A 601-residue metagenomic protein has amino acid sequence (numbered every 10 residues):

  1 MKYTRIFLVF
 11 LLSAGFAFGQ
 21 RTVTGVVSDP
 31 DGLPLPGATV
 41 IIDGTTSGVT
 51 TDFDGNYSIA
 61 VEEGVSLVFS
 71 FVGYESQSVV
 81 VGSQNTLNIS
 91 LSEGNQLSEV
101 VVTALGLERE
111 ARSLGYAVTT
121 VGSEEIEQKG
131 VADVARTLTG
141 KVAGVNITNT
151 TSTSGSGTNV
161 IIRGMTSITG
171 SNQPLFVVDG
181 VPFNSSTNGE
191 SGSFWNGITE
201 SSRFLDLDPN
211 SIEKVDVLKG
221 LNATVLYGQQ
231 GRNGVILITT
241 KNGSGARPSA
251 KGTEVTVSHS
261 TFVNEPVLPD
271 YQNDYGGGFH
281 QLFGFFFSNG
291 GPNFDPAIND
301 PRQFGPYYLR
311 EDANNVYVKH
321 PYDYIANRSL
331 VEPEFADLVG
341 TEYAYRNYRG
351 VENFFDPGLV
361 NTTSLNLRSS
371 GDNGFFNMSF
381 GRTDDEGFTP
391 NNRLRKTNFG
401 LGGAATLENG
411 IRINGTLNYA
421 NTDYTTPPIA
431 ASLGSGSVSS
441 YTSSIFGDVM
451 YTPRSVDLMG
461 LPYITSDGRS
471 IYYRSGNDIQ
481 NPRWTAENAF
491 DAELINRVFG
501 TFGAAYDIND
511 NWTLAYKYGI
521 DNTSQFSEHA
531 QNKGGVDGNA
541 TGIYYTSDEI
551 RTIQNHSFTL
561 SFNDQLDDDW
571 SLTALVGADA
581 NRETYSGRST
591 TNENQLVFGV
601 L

Functional and structural regions predicted by a protein language model:
M1-L8, G15-G400, A404-L407, R412-N414 (+1 more regions): Short, small/polar-rich motifs associated with maturation and membrane association, primarily at protein termini
I6, L105-L107, R346, G503-T513 (+1 more regions): N-terminal capping/interface segment
R112, N172-Q173, G245-A344, G387-N392 (+2 more regions): Surface-exposed loop/interface segments of Gram-negative outer-membrane beta-barrel transport/assembly proteins
V142, N509, L596: Acidic-histidine catalytic/liganding microenvironments
S193-W195, G500-Y506, I520-N522: Alpha-helical support elements that line or immediately flank enzyme active sites and cofactor-binding pockets
S369-G374, L407-N409, A504-T513, D568: Short, solvent-exposed loop/edge-beta patches enriched in aromatic
